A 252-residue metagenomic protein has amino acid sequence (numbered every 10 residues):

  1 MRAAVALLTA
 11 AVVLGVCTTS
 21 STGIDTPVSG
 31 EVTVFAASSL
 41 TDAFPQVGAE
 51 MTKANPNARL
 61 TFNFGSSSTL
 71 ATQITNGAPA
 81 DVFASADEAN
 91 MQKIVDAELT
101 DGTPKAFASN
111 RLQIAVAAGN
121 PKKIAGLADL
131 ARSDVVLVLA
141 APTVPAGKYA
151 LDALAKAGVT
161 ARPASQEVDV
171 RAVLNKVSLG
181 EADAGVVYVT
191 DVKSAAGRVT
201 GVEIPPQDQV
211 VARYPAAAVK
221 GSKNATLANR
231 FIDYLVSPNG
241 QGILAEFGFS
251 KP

Functional and structural regions predicted by a protein language model:
M1-G15: Sec-dependent bacterial lipoprotein signal peptides
T9, C17-K53, S68, T72-T75 (+4 more regions): Exported/periplasmic ABC-transporter solute-binding proteins
V32, A58-L60, L112: Conserved beta-strand core positions
N57, P79-A80, A182: Short, high-confidence coil segments that cap the C-terminus of an alpha-helix and link into the following beta-strand
D81-S85: Periplasmic-binding protein-like
T100-G102: Short, P/G- and charge-enriched loop/turn segments at secondary-structure junctions
